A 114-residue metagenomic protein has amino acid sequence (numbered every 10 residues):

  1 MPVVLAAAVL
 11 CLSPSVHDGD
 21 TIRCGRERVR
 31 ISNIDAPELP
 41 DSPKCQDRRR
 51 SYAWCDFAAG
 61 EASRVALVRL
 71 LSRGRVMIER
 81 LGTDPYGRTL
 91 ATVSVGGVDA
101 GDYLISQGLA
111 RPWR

Functional and structural regions predicted by a protein language model:
P2-R114: Small beta-barrel nucleic-acid-binding modules, primarily SNase/OB-fold domains and secondarily Tudor-like barrels
